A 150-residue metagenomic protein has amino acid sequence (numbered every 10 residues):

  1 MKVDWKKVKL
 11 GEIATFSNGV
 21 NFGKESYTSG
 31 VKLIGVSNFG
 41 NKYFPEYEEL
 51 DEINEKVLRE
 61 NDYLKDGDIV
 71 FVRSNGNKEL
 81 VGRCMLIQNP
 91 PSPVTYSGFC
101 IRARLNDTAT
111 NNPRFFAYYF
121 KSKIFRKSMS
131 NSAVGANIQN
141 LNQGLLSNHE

Functional and structural regions predicted by a protein language model:
M1-V20, N148: Non-catalytic DNA-recognition/assembly elements of restriction-modification systems
V3, F22, P93-I101, S130-E150: A short glycine-rich beta-alpha junction/loop motif
G11-G23, S37-I69: Sequence-specific dsDNA recognition surfaces
G23-S29, E49, N131-A133: Short coil/turn segments at secondary-structure boundaries
G35, R59-K121, G135: A short beta-sheet element
E52-E55, I101-T108, N148-E150: Short, well-ordered beta-strand elements within core beta-sheets of diverse protein domains
F125-S128: Periplasmic-binding protein-like
